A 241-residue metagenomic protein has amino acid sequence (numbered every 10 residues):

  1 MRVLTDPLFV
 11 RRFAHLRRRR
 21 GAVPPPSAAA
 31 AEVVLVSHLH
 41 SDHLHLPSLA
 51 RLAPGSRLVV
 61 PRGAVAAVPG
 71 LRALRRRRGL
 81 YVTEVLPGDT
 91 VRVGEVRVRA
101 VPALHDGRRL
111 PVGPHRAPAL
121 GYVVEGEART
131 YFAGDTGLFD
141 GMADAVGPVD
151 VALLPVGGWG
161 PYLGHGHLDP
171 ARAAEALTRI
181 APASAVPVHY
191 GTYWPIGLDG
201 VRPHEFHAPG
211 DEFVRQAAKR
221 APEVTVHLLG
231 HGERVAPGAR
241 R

Functional and structural regions predicted by a protein language model:
M1, V91-D150, L168-R172: Catalytic core of the metallo-beta-lactamase
M1-L39, L46-R51, G63, G107-V112 (+1 more regions): Pre-active-site segment of Zn-dependent metallo-hydrolases
R2, R57, Y81-T83, R97 (+2 more regions): Conserved beta-strand segments of alpha/beta enzyme cores
L4-P7, A30-D42, V59-R62, Y131-T136 (+3 more regions): Active-site neighborhood of phospho(di)ester-bond hydrolases with catalytic His/Asp-centered motifs
V10-R12, H40-L44, V65-V68, D89-R92 (+5 more regions): Active-site environment of divalent metal-dependent phosphoester hydrolases
G21-A22, R76-L80, A100, A117 (+2 more regions): Short, hinge-like loop/turn segments at secondary-structure boundaries
A22-V93, R99-L104: Active-site HxH/HxHxD metal-binding segment of metal-dependent hydrolases
G63, L138-H231: Cap/insert and terminal regions of metallo-dependent hydrolase folds
